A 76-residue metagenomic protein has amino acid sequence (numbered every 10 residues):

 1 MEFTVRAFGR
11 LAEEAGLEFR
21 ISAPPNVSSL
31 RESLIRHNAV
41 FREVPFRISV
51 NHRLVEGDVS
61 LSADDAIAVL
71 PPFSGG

Functional and structural regions predicted by a protein language model:
M1-G75: Ubiquitin-like/PB1-type beta-grasp interaction modules and other compact soluble beta-rich domains
